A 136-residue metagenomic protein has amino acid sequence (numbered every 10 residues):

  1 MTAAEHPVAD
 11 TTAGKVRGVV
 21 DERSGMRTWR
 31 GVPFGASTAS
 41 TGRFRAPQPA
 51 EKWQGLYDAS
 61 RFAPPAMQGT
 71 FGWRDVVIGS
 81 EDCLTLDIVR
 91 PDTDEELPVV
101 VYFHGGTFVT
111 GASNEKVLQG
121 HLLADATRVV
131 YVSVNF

Functional and structural regions predicted by a protein language model:
M1-F136: Non-catalytic accessory segments of hydrolases
